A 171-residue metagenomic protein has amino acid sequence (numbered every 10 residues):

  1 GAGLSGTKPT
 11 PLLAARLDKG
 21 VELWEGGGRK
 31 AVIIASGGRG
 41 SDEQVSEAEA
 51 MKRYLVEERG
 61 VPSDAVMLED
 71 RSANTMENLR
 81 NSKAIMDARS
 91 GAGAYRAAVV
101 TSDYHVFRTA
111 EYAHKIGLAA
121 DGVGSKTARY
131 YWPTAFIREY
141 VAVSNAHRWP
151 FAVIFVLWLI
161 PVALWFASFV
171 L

Functional and structural regions predicted by a protein language model:
G1-R138: A structural signal for short, hydrophobic/glycine-enriched beta-strand patches
A142-L171: C-terminal single-pass membrane-anchor helix
